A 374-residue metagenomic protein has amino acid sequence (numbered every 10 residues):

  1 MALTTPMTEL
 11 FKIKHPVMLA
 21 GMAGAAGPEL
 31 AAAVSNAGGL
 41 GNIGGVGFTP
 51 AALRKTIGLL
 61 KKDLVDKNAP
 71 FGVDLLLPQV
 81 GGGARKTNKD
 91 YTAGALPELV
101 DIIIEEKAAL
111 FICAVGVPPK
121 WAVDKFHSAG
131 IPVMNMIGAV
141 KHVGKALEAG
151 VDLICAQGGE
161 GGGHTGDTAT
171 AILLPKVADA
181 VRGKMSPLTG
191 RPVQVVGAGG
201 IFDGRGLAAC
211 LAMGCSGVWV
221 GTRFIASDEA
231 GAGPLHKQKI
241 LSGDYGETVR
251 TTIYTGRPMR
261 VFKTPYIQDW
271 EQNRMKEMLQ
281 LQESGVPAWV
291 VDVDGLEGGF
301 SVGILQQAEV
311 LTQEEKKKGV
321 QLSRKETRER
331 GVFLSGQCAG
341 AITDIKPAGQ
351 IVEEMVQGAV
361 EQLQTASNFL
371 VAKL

Functional and structural regions predicted by a protein language model:
M1-T189: Active-site entrance/lid segments in N-terminal catalytic domains of soluble metabolic enzymes
A23, G163, G197-G204: Gly/Ser-rich catalytic serine loop of serine hydrolases
I43, V133, G197-G200, A341: Short, flexible active-site loop motifs that bind/organize anionic cofactors or intermediates
G72-D74, V195-A198: Extended hydrophobic secondary-structure segments that form protein cores and membrane-embedded regions
V115, G158, G197-G199, T222-F224: Short, structured patches in soluble enzyme cores that scaffold and shape functional sites
A169-Q194, F202-L374: Conserved active-site-proximal phosphate/metal-binding subdomains
